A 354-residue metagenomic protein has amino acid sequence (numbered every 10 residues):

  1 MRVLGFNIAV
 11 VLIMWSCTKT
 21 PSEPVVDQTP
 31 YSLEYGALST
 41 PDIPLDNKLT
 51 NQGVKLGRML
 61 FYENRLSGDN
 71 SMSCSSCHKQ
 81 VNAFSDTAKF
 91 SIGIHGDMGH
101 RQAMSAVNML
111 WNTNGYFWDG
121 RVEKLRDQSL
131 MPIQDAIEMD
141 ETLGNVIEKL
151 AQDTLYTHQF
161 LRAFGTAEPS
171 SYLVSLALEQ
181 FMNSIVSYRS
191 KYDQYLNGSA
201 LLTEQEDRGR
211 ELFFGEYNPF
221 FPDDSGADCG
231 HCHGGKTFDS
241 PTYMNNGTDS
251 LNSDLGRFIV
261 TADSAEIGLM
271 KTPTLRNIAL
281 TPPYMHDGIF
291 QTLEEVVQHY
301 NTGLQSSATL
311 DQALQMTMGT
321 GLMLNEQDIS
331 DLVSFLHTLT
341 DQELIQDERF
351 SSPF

Functional and structural regions predicted by a protein language model:
R2-V10: Sec-dependent signal peptide recognition, specifically the positively charged N-region followed immediately by
M14-S16: C-terminal motif of bacterial Sec signal peptides marking the signal peptidase cleavage site
T20-M131, D193-H299, L304-D311, D347-F354: Short glycine/threonine-rich turn/loop motifs
I43-L45, E141-G144: A ubiquitous short alpha-helical element
N70-S73, Q102, R121, T142 (+3 more regions): Generic hydrophobic, aliphatic-rich segments that mediate packing or membrane embedding
S129-Q134, I147: Long, charged N-terminal interaction/targeting segments
A136-D140: A gly/proline- and charged-residue-enriched helix-loop-helix capping module
L143-R162, T166-Y188, A279, I289-F354: C-terminal capping alpha-helices of c-type cytochrome domains
